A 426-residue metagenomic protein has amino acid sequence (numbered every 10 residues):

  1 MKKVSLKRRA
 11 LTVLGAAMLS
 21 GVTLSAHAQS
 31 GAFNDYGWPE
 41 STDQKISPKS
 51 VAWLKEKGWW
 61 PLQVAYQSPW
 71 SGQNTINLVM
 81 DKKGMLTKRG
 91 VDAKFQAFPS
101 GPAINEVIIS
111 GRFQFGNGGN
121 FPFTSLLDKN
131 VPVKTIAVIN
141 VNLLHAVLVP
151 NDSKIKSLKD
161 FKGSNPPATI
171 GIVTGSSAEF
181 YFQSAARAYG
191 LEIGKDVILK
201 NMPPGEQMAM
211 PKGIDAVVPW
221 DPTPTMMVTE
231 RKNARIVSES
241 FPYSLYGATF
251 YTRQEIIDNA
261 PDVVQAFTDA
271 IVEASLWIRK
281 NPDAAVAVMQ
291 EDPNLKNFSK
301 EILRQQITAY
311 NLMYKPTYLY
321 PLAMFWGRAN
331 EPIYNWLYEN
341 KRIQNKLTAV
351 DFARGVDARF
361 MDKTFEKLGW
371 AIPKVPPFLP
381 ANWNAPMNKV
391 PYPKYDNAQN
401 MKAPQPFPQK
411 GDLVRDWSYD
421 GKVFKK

Functional and structural regions predicted by a protein language model:
M1-A26: Gram-negative bacterial Sec-dependent N-terminal signal peptides
V4, R279, D283, W417-V423: Functional cleft and adjacent loop/helix regions within the main domain that mediate ligand binding or catalysis
Q29-N201, Q207-M208, D215-D221, S238 (+2 more regions): Short, glycine-/small- and polar/acidic-enriched structural segments that line small-molecule recognition paths
Q63-Y66, A168-V173, G213-I214, E255-I257 (+2 more regions): Second-shell loop/turn segments in exported
M80, L86, L126, A186 (+4 more regions): Hydrophobic alpha-helix position signal
G205-K300: Pocket-lining segment of extracytoplasmic ligand-binding domains
A260-T348: Secondary-structure end/capping motifs
N311-K426: Tryptophan-rich aromatic "cage" segments
